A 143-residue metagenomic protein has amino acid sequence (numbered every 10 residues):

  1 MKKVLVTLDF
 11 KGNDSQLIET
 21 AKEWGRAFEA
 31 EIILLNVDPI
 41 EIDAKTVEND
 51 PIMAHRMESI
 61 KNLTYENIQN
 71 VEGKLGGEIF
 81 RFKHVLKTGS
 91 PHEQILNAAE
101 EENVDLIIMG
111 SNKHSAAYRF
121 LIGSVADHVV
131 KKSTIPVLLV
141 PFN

Functional and structural regions predicted by a protein language model:
M1-L17, E78, K131-N143: Intrinsically disordered or low-complexity boundary/linker segments at protein termini and domain junctions
K2-P51: Small/aliphatic-rich secondary-structure junction motif
V37, G110-N112, F142: Short secondary-structure boundary segments
N49-M53, E101-E102, V125-A126: Short, hinge-like loop/turn segments at secondary-structure boundaries
I52-E66: A short acidic, glycine-rich active-site loop that binds or catalyzes chemistry on phosphate/adenosine moieties
G73-I107: Structural beta-alpha unit
L106-K131: Glycine-rich, Arg-bearing micro-motifs that act as flexible, cationic patches
